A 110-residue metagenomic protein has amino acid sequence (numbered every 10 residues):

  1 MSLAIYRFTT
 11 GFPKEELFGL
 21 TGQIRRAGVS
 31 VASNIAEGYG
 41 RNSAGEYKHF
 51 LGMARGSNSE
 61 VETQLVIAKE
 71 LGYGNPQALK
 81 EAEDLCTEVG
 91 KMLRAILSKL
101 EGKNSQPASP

Functional and structural regions predicted by a protein language model:
M1-E37, R41-P110: Short, C-terminally biased terminal segments at protein or domain edges
